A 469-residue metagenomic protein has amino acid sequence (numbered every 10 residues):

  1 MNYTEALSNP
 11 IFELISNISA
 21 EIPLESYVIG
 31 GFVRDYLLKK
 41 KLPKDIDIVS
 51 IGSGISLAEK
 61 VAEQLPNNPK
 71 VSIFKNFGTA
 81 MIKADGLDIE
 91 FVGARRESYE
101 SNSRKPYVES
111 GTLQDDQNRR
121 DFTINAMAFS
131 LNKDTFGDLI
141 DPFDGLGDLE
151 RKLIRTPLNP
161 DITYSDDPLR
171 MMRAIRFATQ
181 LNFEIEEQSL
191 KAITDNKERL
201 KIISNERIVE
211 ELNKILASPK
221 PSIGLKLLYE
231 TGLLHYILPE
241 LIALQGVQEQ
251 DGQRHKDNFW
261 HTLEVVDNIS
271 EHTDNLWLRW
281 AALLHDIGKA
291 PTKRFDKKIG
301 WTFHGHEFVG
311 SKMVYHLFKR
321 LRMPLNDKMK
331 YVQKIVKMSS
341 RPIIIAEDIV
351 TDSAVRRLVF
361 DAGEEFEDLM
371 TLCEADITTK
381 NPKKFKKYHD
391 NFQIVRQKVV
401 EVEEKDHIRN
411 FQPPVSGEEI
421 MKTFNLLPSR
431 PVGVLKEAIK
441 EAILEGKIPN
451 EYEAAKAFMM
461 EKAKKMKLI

Functional and structural regions predicted by a protein language model:
M1-I469: Catalytic cores of the polymerase beta-like nucleotidyltransferase superfamily and closely associated nucleotide
